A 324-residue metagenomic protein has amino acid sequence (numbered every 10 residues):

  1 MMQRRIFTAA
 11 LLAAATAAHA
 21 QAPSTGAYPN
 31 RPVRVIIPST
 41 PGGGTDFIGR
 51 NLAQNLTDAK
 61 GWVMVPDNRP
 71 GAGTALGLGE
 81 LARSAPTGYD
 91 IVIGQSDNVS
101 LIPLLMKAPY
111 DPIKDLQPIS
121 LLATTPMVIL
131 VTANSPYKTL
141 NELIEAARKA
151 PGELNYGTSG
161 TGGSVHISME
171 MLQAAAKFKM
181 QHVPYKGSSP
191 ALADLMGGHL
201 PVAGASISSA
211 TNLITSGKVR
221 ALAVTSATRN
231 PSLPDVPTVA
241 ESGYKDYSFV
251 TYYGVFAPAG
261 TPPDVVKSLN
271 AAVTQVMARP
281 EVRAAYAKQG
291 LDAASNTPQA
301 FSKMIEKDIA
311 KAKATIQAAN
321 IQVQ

Functional and structural regions predicted by a protein language model:
Q3-T8: N-terminal export leaders
A15-A20: N-terminal signal peptide c-region/cleavage motif recognized by signal peptidases
Q21-D115, E153, K177-G204, S295-N296 (+1 more regions): N-terminal (or domain-start) structured segment
N30-P32, A175-F178, T215, E241 (+1 more regions): An extracytoplasmic/periplasmic, membrane-proximal ligand-sensing/linker region
R83-Y89, S96, L104-P190, V239 (+1 more regions): Hinge/capping helix and adjacent helix->loop/strand transition within the periplasmic-binding protein
N98-K107, H166, Q173-A175, V202-V236: A ligand-binding cleft/hinge motif common to bilobed small-molecule-binding domains
T124, A210-A278, K307-A310: C-terminal lobe and pocket-closing loops of periplasmic/extracytoplasmic Venus-flytrap solute-binding proteins
